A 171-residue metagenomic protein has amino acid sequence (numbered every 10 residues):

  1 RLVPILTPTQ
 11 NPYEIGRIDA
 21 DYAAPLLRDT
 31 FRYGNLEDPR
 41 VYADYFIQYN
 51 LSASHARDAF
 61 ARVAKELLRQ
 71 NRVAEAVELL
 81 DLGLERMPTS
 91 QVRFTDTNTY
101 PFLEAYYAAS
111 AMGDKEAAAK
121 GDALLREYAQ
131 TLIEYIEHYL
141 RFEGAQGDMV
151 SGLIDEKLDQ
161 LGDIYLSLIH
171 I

Functional and structural regions predicted by a protein language model:
R1-I169: ER/secretory pathway lumenal C-terminal domains and tails of membrane proteins involved in glycoprotein biogenesis
